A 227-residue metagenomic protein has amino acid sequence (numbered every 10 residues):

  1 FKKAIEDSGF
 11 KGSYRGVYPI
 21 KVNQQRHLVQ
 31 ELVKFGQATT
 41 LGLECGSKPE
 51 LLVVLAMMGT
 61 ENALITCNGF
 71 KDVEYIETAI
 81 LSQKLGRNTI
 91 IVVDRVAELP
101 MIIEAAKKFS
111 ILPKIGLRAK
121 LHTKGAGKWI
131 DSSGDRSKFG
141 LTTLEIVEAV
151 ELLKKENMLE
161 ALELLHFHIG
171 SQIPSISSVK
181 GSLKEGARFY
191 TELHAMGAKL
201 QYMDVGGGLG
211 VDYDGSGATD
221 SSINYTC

Functional and structural regions predicted by a protein language model:
F1-Y14, P19: Low-complexity, highly charged intrinsically disordered N-terminal segments that act as targeting/localization
R15-Y202, V211: Active-site-proximal beta-alpha core segment in soluble small-molecule metabolic enzymes
K128-D131, S216-Y225: Short, flexible/disordered intra-domain loops and linkers
K180-G186, D220-C227: Well-ordered, non-membrane alpha-helical segments in soluble/globular domains
G208, Y213, I223-C227: Long, K/E/R/D-enriched contiguous segments that form extended
